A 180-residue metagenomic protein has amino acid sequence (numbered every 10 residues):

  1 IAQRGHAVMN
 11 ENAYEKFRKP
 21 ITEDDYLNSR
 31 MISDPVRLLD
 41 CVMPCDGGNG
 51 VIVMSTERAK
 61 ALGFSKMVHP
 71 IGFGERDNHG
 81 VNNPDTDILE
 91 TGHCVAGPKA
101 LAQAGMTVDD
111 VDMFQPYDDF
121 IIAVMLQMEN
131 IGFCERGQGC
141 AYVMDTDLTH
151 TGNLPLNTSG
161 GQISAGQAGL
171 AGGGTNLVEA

Functional and structural regions predicted by a protein language model:
I1-E11, V51-E57, G166-A180: Active-site-proximal alpha-helical scaffold in enzymes
I1-Q3, S65-E75, T107-Y117, G137-D145 (+1 more regions): Beta-strand segments within the central parallel beta-sheet cores of soluble alpha/beta enzyme folds
I1-V36: Glycine-rich, mobile lid/loop segments that gate access to catalytic sites or pores
A2, K19, C41, C45 (+3 more regions): Generic structural signal for well-ordered, non-membrane alpha-helical segments in soluble metabolic enzymes
N12, G80-I88, D118-A141, A168-A171: Short glycine/threonine-rich loop-to-helix capping motif typified by GTGT followed within a few residues by an Asp-Pro
M31-K99, D147-S159, I163, N176-E179: Condensing-enzyme catalytic core mediating Claisen C-C bond formation in acyl metabolism
K60, A102, E129: Short polybasic/polar patches that bind polyanions
E90-C94, P98-I122, Q162-A168: Extended C-terminal subregions enriched in glycine
